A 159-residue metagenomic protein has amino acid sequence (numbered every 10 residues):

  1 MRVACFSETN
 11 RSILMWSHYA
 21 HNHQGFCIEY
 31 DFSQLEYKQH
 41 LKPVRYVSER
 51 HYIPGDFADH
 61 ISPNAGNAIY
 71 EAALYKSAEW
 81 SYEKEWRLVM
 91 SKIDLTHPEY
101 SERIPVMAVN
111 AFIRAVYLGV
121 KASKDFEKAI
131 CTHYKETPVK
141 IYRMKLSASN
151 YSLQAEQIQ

Functional and structural regions predicted by a protein language model:
M1-Q159: Catalytic-core loop-and-flanking beta/alpha module that positions acidic residues for ribose/phosphate chemistry
